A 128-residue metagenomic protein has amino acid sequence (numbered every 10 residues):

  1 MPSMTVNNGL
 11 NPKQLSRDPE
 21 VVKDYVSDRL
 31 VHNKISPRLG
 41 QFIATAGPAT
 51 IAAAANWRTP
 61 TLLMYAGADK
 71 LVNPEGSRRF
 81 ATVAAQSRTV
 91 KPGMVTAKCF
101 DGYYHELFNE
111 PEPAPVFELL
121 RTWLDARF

Functional and structural regions predicted by a protein language model:
M1-S36: Alpha/beta-hydrolase-fold enzymes
I35-A53: Active-site nucleophile elbow and catalytic-triad environment of alpha/beta-hydrolase enzymes
P37, N73-S77, N109-A114: Conserved strand-to-helix beginnings and helix N-cap segments that scaffold or border functional pockets
A54-R58, A84-K91: Short, conserved loop/helix-junction motifs that constitute active-site signature segments in enzyme catalytic cores
W57, L63-Y65, D69: Short beta-strand/loop motif that positions the catalytic acidic residue of the alpha/beta-hydrolase fold
T59, N73-A84: Short alpha-helix in the alpha/beta-hydrolase fold that links the catalytic acid
S87-R88, G93-F128: Catalytic active-site module of serine/aspartate enzymes centered on a nucleophile-bearing elbow/loop
